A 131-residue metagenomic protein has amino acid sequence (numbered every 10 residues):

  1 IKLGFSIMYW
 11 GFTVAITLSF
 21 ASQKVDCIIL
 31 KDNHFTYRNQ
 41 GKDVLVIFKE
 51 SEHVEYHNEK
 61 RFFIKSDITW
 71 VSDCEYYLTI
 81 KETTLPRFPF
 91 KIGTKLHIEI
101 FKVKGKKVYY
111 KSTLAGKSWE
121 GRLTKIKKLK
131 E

Functional and structural regions predicted by a protein language model:
I1-C27: Bacterial Sec-dependent N-terminal signal peptides
K24-G41: Tryptophan-anchored aromatic micro-motifs
Y37, F101, V108-R122: Short, exposed beta-strand-loop hairpins at the edges of beta-sheets in extracellular/periplasmic proteins
Y37, H53-Y56, Y76-I80, V108-K111: Short hydrophobic/aromatic-rich beta-strand segments that constitute the beta-sheet cores of beta-sandwich/beta-barrel
G41-D43, R61-S66, G93-L96, S118-R122: Short, surface-exposed coil-to-beta transition loops
D43-V71, T113: N-terminal glycine/threonine-rich, aromatic-flanked beta-hairpin/loop signature
D67, V71, A115-E131: Edge beta-strand at a domain terminus
L78-V103: An anionic, turn-rich surface loop/hairpin at beta-sheet edges that serves as a generic interaction/coordination patch
